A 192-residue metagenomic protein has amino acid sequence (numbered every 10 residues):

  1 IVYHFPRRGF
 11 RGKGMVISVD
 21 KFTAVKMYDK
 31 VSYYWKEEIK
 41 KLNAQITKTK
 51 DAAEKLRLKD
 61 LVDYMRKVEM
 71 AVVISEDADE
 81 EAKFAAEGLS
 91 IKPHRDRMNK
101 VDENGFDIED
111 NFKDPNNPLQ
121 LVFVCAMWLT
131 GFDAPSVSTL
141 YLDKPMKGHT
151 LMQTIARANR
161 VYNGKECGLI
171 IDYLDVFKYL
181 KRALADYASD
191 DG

Functional and structural regions predicted by a protein language model:
V2-L121: Conserved C-terminal RecA-like helicase domain
K21-T23, E76-E80, W128-T130, P145-G148 (+2 more regions): Conserved nucleotide-binding/hydrolysis micro-motifs of P-loop NTPases
V25-K30, D133-S136, L151-M152, K181-A183: A short acidic (Asp/Glu
K30-S32, A86-E87, V137-S138, T154-A156 (+1 more regions): Short, glycine/charged-enriched secondary-structure capping and boundary segments
S32-Y34, D133, R157-N163: Short, surface-exposed basic-aromatic patches at helix termini and helix-loop junctions that form
P118, L151, R157-A188: Conserved segment of the helicase C-terminal RecA-like domain
Q120-V124, W128-Q153, G168-D172: A short beta-strand element within the Helicase C-terminal
